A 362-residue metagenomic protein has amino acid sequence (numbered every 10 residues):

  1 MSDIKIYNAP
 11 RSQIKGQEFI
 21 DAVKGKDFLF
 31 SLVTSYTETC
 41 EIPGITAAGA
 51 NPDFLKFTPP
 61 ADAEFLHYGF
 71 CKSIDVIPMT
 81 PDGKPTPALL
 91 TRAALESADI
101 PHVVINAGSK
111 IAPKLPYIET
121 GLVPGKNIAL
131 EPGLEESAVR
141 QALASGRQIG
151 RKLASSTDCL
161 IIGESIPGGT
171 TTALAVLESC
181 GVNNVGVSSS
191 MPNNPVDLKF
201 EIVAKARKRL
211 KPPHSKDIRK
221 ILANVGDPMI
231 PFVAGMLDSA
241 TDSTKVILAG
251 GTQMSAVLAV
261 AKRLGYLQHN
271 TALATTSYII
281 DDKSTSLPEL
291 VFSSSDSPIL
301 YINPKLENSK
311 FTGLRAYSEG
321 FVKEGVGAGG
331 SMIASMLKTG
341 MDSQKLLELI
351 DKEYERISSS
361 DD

Functional and structural regions predicted by a protein language model:
M1-L160, T170-D362: N-terminal loops that bind phosphate or other acidic moieties and the adjacent beta-alpha structural core
G163: Catalytic cofactor-binding cores of redox enzymes
